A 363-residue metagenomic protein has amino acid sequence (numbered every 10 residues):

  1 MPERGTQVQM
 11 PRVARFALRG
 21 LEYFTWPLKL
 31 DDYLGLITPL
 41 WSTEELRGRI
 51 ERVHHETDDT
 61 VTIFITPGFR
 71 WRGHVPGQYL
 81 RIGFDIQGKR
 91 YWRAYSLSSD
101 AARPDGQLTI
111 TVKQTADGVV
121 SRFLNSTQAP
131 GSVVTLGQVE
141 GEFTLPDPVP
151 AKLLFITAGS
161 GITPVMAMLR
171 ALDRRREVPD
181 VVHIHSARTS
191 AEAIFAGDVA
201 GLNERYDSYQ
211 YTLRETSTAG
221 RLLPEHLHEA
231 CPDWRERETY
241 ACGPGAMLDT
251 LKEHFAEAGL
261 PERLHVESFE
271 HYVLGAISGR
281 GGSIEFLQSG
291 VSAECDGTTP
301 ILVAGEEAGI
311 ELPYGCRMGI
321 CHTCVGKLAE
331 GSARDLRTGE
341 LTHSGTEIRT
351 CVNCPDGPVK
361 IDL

Functional and structural regions predicted by a protein language model:
M1-S42, I361-D362: Iron-sulfur (Fe-S) cluster-binding modules
E3-V8, R122-Q288, E294: FNR/FR-type flavoprotein reductase catalytic core
L34-V133, G137, P150-A151, P179 (+2 more regions): Ferredoxin-reductase
I50, G77-L80, L97, G131 (+7 more regions): Hydrophobic structural packing positions in well-ordered secondary structure
P76-G77, G275-G282, I320-H322: A short, compositionally biased
P164, I310-R334, S344-G357: Local cysteine-cluster metal-coordination motifs and their immediate loop/turn environment, predominantly Fe-S cluster
G279-P313: C-terminal accessory/binding modules appended to enzymatic or scaffolding proteins
D296, P358-L363: Short flanking/linker segments adjacent to small metal-binding domains or redox-active Cys/His motifs
